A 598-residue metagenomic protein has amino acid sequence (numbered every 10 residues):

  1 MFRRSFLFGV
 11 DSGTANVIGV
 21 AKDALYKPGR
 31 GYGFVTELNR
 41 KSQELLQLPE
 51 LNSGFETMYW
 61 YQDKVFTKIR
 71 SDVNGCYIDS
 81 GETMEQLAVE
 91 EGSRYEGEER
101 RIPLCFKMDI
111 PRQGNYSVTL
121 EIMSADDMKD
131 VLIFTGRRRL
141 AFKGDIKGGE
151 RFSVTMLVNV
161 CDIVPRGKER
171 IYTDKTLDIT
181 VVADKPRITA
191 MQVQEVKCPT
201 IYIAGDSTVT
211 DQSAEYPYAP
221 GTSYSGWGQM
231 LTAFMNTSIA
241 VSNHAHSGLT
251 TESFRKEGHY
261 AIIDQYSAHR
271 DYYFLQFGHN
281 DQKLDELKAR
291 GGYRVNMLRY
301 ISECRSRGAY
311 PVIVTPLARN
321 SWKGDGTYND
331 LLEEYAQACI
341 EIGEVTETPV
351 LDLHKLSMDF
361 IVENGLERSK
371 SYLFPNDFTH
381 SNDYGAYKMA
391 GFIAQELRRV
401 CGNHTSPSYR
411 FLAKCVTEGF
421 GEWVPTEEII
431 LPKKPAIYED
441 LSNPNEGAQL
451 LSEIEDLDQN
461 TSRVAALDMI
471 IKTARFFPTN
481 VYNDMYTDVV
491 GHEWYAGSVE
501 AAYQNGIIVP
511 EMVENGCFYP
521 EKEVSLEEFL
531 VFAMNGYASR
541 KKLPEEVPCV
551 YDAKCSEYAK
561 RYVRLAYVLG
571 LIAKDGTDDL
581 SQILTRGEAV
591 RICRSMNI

Functional and structural regions predicted by a protein language model:
M1-F8, S12, Y95-R100, K147 (+1 more regions): Conserved catalytic region of serine esterases and O-acyltransferases that act on ester linkages in lipids
M1-G97, P186-V193, P199-T200, S207-T210 (+1 more regions): Low-complexity, Gly/Ser/Thr/Pro- and Asn/Asp-enriched, turn/coil-prone segments that serve as flexible N-terminal
F8, S12, K185, A190-A245 (+1 more regions): Serine-esterase "nucleophile elbow" of acetyl-processing enzymes
R100-D126, L467: A short beta-strand element within beta-rich, extracytoplasmic domains of secreted/secretory-pathway proteins
K107, I122-F142: Short, surface-exposed beta-strand/strand-loop-strand elements in extracellular ectodomains
V160-D184: Noncatalytic modules at the cell exterior or secretory-pathway interfaces, chiefly beta-strand-rich lectin/adhesion
H259-Y387, G391-S406, R410, T426: Alpha-helical cap/lid subdomain in secreted, periplasmic, or secretory-pathway luminal O-acyl-processing enzymes
A436-L467, I471-G497, Q504-E527, N535-K560 (+3 more regions): Feature responds to low-complexity, polar/acidic, surface-exposed segments characteristic of secreted/exported proteins
